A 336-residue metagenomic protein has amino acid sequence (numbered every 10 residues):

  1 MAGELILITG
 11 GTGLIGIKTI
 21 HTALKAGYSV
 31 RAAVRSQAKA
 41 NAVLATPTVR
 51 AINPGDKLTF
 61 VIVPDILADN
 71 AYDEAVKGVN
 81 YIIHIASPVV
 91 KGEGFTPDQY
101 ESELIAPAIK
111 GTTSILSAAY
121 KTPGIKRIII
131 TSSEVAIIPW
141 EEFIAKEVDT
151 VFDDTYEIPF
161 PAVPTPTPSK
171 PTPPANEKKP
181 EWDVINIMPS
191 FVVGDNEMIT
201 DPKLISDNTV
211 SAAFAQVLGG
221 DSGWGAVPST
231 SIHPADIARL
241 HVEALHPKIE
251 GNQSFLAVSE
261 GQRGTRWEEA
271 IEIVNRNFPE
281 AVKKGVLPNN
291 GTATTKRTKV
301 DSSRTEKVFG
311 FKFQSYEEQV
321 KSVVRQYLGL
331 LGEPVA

Functional and structural regions predicted by a protein language model:
A2-A33: N-terminal Rossmann NAD(P)H-binding glycine-rich loop of SDR-like oxidoreductase domains
Q37-K110: NAD(P)H-binding glycine-rich loop region in Rossmannoid oxidoreductase-like domains and their noncatalytic homologs
H84, P88, E93-P173: Conserved Rossmann-fold NAD(P)-dependent oxidoreductase catalytic core, especially the SDR/UDP-sugar
I128, S132, T172-N196: Conserved beta-loop-beta element that borders a ligand/cofactor-binding pocket
A162-V163, I199-I232: A conserved pocket-lining segment of Rossmann-fold NAD(P)-dependent short-chain dehydrogenase/reductase
P180-E181, G194-V210, A244-F255: Glycine/proline-rich active-site loop of Rossmann-fold NAD(P)-dependent oxidoreductases
A226-S231, A238-G291, S302, Y316 (+2 more regions): Mid/C-terminal beta-alpha module of Rossmann-like enzyme folds, strongest in SDR-family dehydrogenases/epimerases
P234, N289-K312: Conserved C-terminal active-site "lid" loop/helix of NAD(P)H-dependent oxidoreductases that clamps the redox cofactor
